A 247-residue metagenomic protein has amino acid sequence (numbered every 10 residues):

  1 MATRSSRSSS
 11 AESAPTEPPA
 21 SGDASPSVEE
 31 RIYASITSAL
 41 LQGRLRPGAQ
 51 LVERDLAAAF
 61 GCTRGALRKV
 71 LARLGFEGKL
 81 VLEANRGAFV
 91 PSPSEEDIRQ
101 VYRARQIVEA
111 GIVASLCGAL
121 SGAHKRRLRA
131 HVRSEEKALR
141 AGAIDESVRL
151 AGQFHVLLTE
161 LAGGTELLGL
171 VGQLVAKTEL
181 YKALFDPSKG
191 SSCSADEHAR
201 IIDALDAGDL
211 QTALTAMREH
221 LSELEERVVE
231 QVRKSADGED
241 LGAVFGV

Functional and structural regions predicted by a protein language model:
M1-G118, A123, V229-V247: Short linear motifs at protein or domain termini
M1-S6, S188-V247: C-terminal regulatory/effector modules of DNA-binding transcriptional regulators
S27, K125-R126, K189-C193: Short helix-capping and inter-helix turn/linker motifs at the boundaries of alpha-helical repeat units
G75-F76, L80-V81, L174-A176, G190-S192: Mobile beta-alpha loop/short-helix "lid" or hinge segments that flank ligand
V101, G122-A183, A195-D203, T212-E223: Conserved amphipathic alpha-helical segments that form helical-bundle/coiled-coil interaction surfaces
L116-L120, A162-E166, K182-K189, V228 (+1 more regions): Long, hydrophobic, amphipathic alpha-helical segments used as structural scaffolds
